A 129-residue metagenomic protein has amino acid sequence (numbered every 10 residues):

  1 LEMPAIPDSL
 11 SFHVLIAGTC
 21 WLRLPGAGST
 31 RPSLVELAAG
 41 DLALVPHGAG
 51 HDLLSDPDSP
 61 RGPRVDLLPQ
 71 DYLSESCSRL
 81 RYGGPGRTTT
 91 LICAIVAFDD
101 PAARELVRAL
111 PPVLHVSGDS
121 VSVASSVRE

Functional and structural regions predicted by a protein language model:
L1-I6, A97: Active-site region of the double-stranded beta-helix
A5-G26: Short, conserved beta-strand element in jelly-roll/cupin
A17-T19, A49-G50, D58-S59, D99-P101: Short, charged/polar surface micro-motifs in flexible loops or helix N-caps
L22-R23, S33-V35, V45, H51-D56 (+1 more regions): Short beta-strand His + acidic residue motifs that chelate non-heme Fe in jelly-roll/DSBH and cupin folds
G26-H47, R61: Short acidic-glycine-tyrosine-enriched beta hairpin
S33, D41, A49-H51, T90-I92 (+1 more regions): Generic beta-strand structural signal
S55-P69: Short, compositionally biased
D66-E129: Alpha-helical bundle regulatory/interaction domains
